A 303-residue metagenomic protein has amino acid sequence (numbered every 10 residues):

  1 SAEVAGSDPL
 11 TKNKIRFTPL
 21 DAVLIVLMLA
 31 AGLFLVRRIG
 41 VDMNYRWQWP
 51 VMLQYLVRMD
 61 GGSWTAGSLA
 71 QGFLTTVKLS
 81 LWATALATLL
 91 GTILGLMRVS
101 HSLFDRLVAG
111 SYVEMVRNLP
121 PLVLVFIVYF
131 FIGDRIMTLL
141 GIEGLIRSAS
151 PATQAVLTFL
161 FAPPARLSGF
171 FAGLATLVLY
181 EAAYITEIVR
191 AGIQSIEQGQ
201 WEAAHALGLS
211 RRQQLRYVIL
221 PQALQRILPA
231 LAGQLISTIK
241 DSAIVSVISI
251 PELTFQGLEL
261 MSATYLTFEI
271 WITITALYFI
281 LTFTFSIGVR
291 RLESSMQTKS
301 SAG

Functional and structural regions predicted by a protein language model:
S1-G303: Transmembrane alpha-helices and adjacent helix-loop boundaries
